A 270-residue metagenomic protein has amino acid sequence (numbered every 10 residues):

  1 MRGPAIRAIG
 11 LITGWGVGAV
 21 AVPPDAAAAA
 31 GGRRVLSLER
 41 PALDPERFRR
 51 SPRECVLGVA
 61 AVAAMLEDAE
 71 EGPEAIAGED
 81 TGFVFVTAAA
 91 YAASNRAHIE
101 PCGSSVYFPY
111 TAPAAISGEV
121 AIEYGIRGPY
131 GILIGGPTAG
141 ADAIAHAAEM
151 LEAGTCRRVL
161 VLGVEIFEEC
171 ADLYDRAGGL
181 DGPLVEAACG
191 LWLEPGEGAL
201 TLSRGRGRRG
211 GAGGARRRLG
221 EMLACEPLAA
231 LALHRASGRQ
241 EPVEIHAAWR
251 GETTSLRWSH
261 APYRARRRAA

Functional and structural regions predicted by a protein language model:
M1-Y107, T111-P129, T138-A141, E149-C156 (+1 more regions): Conserved "HGTGT" condensation-loop signature of ketosynthase/thiolase-family condensing enzymes that catalyze
L133: Conserved active-site-adjacent core of cysteine acyl-enzyme catalytic domains
I144: Short-chain dehydrogenase/reductase
